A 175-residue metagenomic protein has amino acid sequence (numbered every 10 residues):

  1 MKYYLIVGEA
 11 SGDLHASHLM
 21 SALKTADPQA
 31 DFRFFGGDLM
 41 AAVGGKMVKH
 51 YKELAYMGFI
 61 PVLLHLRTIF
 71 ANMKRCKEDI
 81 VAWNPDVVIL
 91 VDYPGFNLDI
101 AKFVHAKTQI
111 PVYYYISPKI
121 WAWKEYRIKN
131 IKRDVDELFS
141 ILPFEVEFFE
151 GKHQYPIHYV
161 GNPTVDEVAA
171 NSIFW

Functional and structural regions predicted by a protein language model:
Y4-W175: Active-site and donor-binding regions of nucleotide-sugar-utilizing enzymes
